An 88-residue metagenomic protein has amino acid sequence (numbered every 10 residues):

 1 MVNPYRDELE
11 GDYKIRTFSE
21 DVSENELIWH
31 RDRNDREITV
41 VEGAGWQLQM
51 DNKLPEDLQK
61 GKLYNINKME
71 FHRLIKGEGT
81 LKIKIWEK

Functional and structural regions predicted by a protein language model:
N3-F18, K82-K88: Double-stranded beta-helix
Y13-R33, N65-K68: Conserved short histidine dyad/triad with adjacent acidic residue
S23, A44-W46, F71-H72: Short Gly/Pro-enriched loop/turn and capping motifs at secondary-structure junctions
I28-W29, N34-D35, K60, E70-I75: A structural signal for the main folded, soluble domain(s) of proteins
R31-Q47: Short, conserved beta-strand element in jelly-roll/cupin
Q49-N52, G77: Short strand-coil-strand connectors
D51-E70: Short acidic-glycine-tyrosine-enriched beta hairpin
N67-K88: Ligand-binding loop in jelly-roll beta-barrel domains
